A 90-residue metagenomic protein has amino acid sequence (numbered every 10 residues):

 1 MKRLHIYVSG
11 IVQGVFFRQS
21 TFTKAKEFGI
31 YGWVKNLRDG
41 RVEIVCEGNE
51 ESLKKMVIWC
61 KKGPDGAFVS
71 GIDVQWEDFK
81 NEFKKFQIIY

Functional and structural regions predicted by a protein language model:
M1-Y90: Intrinsically disordered, low-complexity, mixed-charge
